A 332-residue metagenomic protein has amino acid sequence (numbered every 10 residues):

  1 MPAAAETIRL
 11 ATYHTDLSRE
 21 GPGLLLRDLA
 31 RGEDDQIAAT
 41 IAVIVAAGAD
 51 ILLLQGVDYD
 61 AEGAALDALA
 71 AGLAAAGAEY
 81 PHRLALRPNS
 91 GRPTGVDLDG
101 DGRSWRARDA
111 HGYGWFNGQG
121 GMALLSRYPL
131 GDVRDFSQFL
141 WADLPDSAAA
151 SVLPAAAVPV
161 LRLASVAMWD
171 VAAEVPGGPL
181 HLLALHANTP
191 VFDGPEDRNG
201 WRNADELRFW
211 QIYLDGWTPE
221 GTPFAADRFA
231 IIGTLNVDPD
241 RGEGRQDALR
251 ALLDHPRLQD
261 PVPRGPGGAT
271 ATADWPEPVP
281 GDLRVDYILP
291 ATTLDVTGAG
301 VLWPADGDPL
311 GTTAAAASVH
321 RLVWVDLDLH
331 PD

Functional and structural regions predicted by a protein language model:
A3-M122, P159-V160, P176-L180, L283 (+2 more regions): N-terminal, active-site-proximal structural segment of metallo-dependent hydrolase catalytic domains
T12, M122-L124, M168-A172, A184 (+2 more regions): Conserved hydrophobic/aromatic beta-strand scaffold that supports enzyme active sites
H14, L84-R87, S137-F139, H186 (+1 more regions): Residues at the C-termini of beta-strands that transition into short coil/loop
T15, G56-V57, A187, T234-N236: Active-site metal-binding loops of divalent metal-dependent hydrolases
S18-L25, R134, V191-D193, T297: Short, solvent-exposed loop/turn elements at domain surfaces
D97-P176: A well-ordered secondary-structure block
P129-L140, S147, A172, W201-A230 (+1 more regions): Metal-dependent phosphoester-hydrolase catalytic domains
G178-R202: Active-site His/acidic residue clusters
